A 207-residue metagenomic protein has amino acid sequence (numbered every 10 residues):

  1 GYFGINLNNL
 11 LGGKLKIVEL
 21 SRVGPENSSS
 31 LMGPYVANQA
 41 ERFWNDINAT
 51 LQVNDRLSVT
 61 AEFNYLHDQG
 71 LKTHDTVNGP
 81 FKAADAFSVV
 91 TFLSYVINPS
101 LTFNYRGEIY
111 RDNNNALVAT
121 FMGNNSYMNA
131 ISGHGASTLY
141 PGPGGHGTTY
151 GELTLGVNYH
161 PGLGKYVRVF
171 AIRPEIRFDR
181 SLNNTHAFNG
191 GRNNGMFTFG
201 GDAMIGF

Functional and structural regions predicted by a protein language model:
G1: Beta-rich catalytic cores
G4-N6: Beta-propeller blade termini and top-face loops
N9-P25, L31-F207: Outer-membrane beta-barrel pore domains
